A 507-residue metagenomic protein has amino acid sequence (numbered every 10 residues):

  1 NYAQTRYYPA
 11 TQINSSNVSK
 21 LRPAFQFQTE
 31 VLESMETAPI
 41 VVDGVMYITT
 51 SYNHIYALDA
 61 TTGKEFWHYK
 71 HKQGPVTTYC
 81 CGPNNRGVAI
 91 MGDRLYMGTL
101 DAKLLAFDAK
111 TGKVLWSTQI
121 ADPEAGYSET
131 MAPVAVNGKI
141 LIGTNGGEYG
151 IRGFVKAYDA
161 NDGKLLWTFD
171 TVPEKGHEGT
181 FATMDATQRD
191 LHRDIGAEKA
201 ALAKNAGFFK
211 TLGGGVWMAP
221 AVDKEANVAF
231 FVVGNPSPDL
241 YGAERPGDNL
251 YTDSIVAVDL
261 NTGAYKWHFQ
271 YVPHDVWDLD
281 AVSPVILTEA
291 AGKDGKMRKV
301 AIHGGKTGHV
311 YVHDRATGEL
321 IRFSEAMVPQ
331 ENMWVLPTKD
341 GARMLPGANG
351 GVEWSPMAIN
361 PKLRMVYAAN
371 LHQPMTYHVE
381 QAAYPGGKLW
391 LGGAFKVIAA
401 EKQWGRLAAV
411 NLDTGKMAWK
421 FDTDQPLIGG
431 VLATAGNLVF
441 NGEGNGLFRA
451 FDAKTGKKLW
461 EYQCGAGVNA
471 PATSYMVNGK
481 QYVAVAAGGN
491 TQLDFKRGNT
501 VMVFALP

Functional and structural regions predicted by a protein language model:
N1, S34-H54, Y79-K103, S128-E148 (+7 more regions): Repeat-blade elements of multi-bladed beta-propeller folds
Q4-A121, T434: N-terminal cofactor/phosphate-binding cores enriched in small/glycine residues, especially glycine-rich loops such as
F27-A38, H68-A89, S117-A132, D170-A219 (+10 more regions): Extracytoplasmic beta-rich repeat domains
D59-T62, D108-T111, A160-D162, L260-T262 (+4 more regions): Short loop/turn segments that connect beta-strands within beta-propeller blades
A60-E65, R86-I120, A125-T171, G176 (+1 more regions): Hydrophobic or amphipathic alpha-helical targeting/insertion segments
V233, E289, G295, V312 (+2 more regions): Loop/turn-rich, solvent-exposed surfaces of beta-rich toroidal or solenoidal domains
P284-M327, E331-E353, A453, V485 (+1 more regions): Phosphate/diphosphate-binding loops
